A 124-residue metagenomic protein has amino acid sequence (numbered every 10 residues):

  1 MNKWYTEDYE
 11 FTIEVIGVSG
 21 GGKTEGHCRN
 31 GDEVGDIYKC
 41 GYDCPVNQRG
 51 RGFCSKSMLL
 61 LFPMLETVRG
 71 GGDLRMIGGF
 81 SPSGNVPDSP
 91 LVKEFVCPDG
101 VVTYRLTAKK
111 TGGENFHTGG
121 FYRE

Functional and structural regions predicted by a protein language model:
N2-S19: Short, basic/aromatic beta-hairpin or loop at an interaction surface
Y5-E7, V34, P98: Solvent-exposed loop and beta-edge segments used for protein-protein assembly and interaction
E10-E14, K39, T103-R105: Beta-strand secondary-structure signal
G17-S19, V46, K110-G112: Beta-strand elements of well-folded, non-transmembrane domains
G20-G26: Short N-terminal binding/cap micro-motifs at the start of the first secondary-structure element
G26-Q48: Short, flexible N-terminal segments of the mature chain
R49-G72: Short, compositionally biased
G72-E124: Short, compact, well-ordered microdomains
